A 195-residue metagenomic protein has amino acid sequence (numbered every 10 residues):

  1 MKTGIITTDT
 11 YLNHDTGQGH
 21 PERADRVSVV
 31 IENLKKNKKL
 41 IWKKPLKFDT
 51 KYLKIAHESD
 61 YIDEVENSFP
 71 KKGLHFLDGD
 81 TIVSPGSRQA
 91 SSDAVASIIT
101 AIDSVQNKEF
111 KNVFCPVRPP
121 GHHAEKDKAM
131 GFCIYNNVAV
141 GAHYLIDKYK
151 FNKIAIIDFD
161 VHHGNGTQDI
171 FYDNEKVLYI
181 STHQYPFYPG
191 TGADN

Functional and structural regions predicted by a protein language model:
M1-N195: HDAC/HDAC-like amidohydrolase catalytic core signature
